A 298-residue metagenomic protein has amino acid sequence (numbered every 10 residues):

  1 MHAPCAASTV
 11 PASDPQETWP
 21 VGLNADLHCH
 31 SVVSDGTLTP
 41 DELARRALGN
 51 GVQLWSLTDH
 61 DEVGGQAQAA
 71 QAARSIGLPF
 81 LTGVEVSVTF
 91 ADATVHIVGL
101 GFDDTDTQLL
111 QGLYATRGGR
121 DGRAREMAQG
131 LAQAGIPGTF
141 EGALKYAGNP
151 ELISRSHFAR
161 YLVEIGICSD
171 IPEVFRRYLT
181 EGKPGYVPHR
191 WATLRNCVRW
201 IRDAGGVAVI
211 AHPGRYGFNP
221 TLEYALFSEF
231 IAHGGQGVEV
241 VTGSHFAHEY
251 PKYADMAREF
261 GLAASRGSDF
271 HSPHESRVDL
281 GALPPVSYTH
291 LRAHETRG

Functional and structural regions predicted by a protein language model:
H2-A93, L179-T180, A192, N196-W200 (+1 more regions): An N-terminally biased module of ancient metal coordination in phosphate/nucleic-acid-related enzymes
H2-C5, D14, A72-S228: Extended substrate/RNA-proximal surfaces in nucleic-acid metabolism proteins
S31, S154, T296: Residue-level signal for threonine
E62-V63, D106, R297: Alpha-helix N-cap/helix-start and coil->helix boundary motif
R277-L283: Extracellular/periplasmic loop regions
P284-Y288: C-terminal helical cap(s) of enzyme catalytic domains, especially alpha/beta-barrels
T289-G298: Conserved small/polar residues in nucleotide/adenosyl-binding loops
